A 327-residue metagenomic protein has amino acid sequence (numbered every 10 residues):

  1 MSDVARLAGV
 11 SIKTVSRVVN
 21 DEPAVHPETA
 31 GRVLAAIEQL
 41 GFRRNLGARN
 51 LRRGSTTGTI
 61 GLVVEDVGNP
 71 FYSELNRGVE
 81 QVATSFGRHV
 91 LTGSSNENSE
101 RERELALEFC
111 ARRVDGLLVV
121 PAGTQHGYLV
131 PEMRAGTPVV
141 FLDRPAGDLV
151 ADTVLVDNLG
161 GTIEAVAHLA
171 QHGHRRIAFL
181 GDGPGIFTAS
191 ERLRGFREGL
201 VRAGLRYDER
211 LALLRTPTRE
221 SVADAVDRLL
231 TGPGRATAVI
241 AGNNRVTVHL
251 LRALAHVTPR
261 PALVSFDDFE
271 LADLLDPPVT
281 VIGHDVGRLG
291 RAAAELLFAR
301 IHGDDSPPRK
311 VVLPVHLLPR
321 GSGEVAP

Functional and structural regions predicted by a protein language model:
M1-T56, E324-P327: N-terminal helix-turn-helix DNA-binding module of bacterial transcription factors
R32, P70-S85, G161-A165, F187-R206 (+3 more regions): Short, solvent-exposed amphipathic alpha-helices that sit in or adjacent to ligand/effector-binding or catalytic
E38-F71, L75-R77, S85-F86, E108-A111: N-terminal helix-turn-helix/winged-helix DNA-binding helices and compositionally similar short basic alpha-helical
R88-A111, T162, L211-P233: Structural motif
E97, V119-E164, R245, D267-V279: Flexible loop/hinge segments that line or gate small-molecule binding clefts
R113-P121, A178-G181, A212, P233-V246 (+1 more regions): Periplasmic-binding protein-like
D152-F179, R194, E198, R202 (+3 more regions): Hydrophobic alpha-helical segments within soluble ligand-binding/sensing domains
A223, D227-P327: Flexible loop/turn connectors
